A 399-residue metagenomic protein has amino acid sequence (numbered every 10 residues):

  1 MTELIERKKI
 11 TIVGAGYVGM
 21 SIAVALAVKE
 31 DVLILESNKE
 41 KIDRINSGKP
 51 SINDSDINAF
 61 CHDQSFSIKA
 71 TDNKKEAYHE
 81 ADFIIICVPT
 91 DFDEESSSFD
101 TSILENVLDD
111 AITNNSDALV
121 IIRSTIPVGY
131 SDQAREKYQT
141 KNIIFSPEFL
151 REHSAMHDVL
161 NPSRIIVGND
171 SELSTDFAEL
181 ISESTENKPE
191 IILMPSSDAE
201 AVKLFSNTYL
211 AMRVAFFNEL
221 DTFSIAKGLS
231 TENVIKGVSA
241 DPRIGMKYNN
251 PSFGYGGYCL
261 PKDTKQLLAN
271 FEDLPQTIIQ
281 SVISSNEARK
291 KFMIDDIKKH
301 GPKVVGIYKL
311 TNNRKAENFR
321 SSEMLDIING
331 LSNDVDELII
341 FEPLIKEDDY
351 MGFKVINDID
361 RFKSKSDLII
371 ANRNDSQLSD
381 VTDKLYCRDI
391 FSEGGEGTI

Functional and structural regions predicted by a protein language model:
M1-I399: Structural/interface elements that position substrates and couple domains in central-metabolism enzymes
